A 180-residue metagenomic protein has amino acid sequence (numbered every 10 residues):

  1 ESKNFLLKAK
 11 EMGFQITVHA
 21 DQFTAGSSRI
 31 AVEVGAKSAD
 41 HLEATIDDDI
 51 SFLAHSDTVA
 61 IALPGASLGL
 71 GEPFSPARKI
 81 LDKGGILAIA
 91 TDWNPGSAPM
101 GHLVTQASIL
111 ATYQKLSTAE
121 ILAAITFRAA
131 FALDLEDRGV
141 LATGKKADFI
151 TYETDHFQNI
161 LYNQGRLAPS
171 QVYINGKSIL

Functional and structural regions predicted by a protein language model:
E1-G26: Metal-coordinating catalytic core of metallo-dependent amide/deamination hydrolases
K8-A9, A31-V32, L53, A142-T143 (+1 more regions): Solvent-exposed alpha-helices and their adjacent loops that cap or buttress functional pockets in soluble metabolic
A9-K10, A129, L133, D137 (+2 more regions): Structural signal for hydrophobic packing residues in well-ordered secondary-structure cores of soluble enzyme domains
Q15, G26-V140: Active-site-adjacent C-terminal substructures of enzyme catalytic domains
Q22, P95, T151: Short active-site segment of divalent metal-dependent hydrolases/proteases that encodes the spacing between
I125-F127, T143-L180: C-terminal cap of metal-dependent C-N hydrolases
